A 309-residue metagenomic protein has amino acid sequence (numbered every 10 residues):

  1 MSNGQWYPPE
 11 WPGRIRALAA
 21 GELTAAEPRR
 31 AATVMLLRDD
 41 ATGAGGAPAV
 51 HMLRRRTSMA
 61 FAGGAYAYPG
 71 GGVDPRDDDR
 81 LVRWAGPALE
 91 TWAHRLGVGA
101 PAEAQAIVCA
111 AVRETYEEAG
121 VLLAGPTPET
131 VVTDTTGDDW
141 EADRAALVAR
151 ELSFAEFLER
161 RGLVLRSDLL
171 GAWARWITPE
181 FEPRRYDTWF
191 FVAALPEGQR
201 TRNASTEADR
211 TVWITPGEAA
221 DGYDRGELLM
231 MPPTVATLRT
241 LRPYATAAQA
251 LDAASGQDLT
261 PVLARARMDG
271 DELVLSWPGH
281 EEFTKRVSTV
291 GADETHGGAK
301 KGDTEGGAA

Functional and structural regions predicted by a protein language model:
M1-A309: N-terminal leader/linker segments that precede catalytic domains of diphosphate-processing enzymes
